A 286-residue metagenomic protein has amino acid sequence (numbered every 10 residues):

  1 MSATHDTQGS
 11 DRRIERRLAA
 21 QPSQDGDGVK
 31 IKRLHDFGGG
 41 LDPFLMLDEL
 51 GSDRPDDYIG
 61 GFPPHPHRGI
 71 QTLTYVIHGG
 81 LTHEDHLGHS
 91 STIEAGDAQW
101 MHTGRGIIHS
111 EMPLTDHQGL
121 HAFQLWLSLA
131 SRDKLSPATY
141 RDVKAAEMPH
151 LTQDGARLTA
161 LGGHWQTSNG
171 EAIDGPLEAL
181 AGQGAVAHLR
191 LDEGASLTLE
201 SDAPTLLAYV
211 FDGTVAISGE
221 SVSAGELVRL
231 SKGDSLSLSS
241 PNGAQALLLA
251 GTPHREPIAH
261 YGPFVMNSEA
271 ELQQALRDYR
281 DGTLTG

Functional and structural regions predicted by a protein language model:
M1-G286: Jelly-roll (double-stranded beta-helix
